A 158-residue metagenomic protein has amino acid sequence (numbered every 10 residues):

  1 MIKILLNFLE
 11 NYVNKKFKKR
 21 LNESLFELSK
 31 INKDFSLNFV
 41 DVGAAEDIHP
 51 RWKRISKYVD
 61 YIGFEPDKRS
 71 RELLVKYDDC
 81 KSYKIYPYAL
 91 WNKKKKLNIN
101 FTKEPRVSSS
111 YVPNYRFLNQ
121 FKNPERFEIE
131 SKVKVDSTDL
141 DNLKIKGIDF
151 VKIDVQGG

Functional and structural regions predicted by a protein language model:
I2-G158: Phosphate/nucleotide-binding beta-alpha loop and adjacent structural elements of enzyme active sites
